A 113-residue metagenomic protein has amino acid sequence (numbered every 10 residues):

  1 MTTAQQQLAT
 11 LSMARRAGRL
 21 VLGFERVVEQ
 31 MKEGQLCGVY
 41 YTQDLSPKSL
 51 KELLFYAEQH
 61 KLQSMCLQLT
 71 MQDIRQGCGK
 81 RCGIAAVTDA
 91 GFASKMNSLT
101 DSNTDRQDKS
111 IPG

Functional and structural regions predicted by a protein language model:
M1-Q5, D108-G113: Short, low-complexity, intrinsically disordered N-terminal peptides in bacterial proteins
T3-G38: N-terminal first-folded block
V28, S46-P47, A93: Glycine-rich nucleotide phosphate-binding loop and flanking beta-alpha elements of Rossmann-like dinucleotide-binding
K32-F55, K61-Q63: N-terminal positively charged helical leader segments and presequences
Q43, Q68-L69, D89: Short secondary-structure boundary segments
L54-C82: Mid-chain, well-packed structural core segment of small domains
Q72-I111: C-terminal structural segments of small proteins and small subunits
